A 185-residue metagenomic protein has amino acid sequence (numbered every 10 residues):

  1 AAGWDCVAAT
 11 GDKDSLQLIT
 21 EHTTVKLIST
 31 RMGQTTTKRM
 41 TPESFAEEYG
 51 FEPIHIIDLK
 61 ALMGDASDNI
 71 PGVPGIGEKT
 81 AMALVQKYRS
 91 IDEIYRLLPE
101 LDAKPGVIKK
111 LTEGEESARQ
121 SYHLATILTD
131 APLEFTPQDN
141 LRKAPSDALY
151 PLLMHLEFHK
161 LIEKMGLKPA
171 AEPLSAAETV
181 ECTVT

Functional and structural regions predicted by a protein language model:
A1-E134: Extended two-metal-dependent nuclease catalytic cores across DNA- and RNA-processing enzymes
D139-T185: Long, highly charged low-complexity segments
